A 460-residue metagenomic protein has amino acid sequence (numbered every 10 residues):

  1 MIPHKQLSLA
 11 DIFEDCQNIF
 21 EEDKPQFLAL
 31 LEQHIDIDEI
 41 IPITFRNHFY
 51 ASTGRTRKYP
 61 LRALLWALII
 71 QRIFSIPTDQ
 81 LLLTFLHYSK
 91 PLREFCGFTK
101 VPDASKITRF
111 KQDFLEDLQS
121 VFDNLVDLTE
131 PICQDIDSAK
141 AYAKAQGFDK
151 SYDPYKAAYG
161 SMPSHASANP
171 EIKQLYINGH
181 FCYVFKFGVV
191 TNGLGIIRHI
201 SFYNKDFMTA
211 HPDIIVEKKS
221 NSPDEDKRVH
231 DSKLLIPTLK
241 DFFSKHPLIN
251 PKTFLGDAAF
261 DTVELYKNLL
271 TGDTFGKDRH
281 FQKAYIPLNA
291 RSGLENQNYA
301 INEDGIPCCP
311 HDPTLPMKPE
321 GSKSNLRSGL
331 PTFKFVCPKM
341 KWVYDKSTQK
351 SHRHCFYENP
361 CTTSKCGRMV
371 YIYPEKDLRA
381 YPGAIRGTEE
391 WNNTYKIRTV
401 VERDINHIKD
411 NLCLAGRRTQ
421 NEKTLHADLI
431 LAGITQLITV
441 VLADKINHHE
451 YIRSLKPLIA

Functional and structural regions predicted by a protein language model:
M1-F45, I446-A460: Charged, often Cys/His-bearing segments associated with DNA-binding zinc-finger transcription factors
L28-I70, F74: Basic, short loop/linker segments at the boundary and entry of helix-turn-helix/winged-helix-like folds
I35, L86-H87, N298-K334, P374-E422: Short amphipathic alpha-helical "interface-anchor" segments enriched in bulky aromatics
Q80-F95: DNA-recognition alpha helix
C96-D113: Major-groove recognition helix of helix-turn-helix-like DNA-binding domains
D113-T271, F275-F281, P287-N289: Polybasic low-complexity intrinsically disordered regions
F335-A384: Long, low-complexity, polar/charged, intrinsically disordered or flexibly structured peripheral segments
N393-A460: Basic, amphipathic alpha-helical segments enriched in Lys/Arg and hydrophobic/aromatic residues
